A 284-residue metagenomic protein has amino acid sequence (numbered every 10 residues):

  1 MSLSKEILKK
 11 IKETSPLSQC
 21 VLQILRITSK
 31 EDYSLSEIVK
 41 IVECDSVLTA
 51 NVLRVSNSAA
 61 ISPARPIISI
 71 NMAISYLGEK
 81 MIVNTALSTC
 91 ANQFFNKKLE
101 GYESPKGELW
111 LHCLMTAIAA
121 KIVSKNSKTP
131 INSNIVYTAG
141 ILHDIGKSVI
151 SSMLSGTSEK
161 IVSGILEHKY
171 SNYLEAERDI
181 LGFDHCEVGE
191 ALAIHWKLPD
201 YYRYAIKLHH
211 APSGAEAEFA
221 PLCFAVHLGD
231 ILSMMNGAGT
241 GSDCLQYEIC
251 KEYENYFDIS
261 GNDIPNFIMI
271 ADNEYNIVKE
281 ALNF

Functional and structural regions predicted by a protein language model:
M1-E6, K251-F284: Terminal helices and disordered tails flanking the catalytic cores of nucleotide-processing hydrolases
M1-I145, V149-T157, L166, Y173-Y247: Conserved alpha-helical "signature site" that marks functionally important helical segments or helix/loop junctions
E103, S171-L174, E254, N276: Compositionally biased, intrinsically disordered low-complexity regions enriched in proline and serine
